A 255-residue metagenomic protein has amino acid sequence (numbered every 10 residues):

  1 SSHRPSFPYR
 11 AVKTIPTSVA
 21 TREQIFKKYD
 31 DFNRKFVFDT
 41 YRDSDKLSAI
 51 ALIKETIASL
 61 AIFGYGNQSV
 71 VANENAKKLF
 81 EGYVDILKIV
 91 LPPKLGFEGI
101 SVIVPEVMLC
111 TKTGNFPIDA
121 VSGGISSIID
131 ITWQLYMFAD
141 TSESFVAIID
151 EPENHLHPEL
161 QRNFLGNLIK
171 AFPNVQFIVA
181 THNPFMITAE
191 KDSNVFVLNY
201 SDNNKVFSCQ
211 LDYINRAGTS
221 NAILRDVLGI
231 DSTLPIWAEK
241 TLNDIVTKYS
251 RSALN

Functional and structural regions predicted by a protein language model:
S1-T40, A217, N221: P-loop NTPase motor core
P5-S6, V90-P93, I230, K248: Phosphate/oxyanion-binding loops and surfaces in catalytic or ligand/nucleic-acid-binding neighborhoods
S6-K13, K94, S142, V175: Amphipathic alpha-helical interaction segments
T14-S18, Y136-A139, I149, V195 (+2 more regions): Generic alpha-helical propensity signal that fires on short helical segments and nearby coil/disordered stretches
A20-V121, W133-D140: Extended helical coiled-coil dimerization/tether regions that scaffold and oligomerize large DNA-maintenance assemblies
A49, L79-Y83, N215-S220, A238-T241: Alpha-helical structural motif
L87, L91, S101-W237: Switch/communication elements of ASCE P-loop NTPase nucleotide-binding domains
L234-N255: C-terminal alpha-helical "lid" subdomain
